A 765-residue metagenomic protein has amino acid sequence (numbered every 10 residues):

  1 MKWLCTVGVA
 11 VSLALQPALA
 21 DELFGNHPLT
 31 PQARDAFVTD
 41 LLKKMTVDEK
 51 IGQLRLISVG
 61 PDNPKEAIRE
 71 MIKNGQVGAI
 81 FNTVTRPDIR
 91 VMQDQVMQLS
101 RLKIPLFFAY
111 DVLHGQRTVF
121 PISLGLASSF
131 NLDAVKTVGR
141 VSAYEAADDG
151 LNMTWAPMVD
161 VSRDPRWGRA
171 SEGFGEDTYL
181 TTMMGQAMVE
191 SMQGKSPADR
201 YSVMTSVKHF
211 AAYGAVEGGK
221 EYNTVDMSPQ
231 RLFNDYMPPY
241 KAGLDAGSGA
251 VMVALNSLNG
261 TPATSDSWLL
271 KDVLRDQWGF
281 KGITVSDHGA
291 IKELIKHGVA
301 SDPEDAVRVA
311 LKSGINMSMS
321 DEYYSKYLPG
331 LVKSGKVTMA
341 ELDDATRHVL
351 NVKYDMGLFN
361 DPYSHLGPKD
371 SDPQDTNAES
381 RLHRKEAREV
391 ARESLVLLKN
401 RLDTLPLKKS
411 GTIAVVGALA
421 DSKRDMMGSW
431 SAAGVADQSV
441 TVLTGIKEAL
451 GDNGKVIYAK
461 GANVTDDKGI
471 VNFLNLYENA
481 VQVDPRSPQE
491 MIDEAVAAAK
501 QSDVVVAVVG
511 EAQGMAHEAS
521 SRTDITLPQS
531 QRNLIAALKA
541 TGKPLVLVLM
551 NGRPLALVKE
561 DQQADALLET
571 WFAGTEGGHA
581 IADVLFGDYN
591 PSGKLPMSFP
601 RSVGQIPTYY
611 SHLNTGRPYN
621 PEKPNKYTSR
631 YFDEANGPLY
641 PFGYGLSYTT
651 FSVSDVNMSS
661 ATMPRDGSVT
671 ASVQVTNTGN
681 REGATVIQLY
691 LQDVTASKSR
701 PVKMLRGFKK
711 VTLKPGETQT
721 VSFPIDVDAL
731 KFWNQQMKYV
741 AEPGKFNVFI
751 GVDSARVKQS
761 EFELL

Functional and structural regions predicted by a protein language model:
M1-L19: Gram-negative bacterial Sec-dependent N-terminal signal peptides
W3, A755-K758: Short glycine/proline-enriched turn or capping motifs at secondary-structure junctions
A20-N734, V740-S754, E761-L765: Glycoside hydrolase catalytic-domain context in secreted enzymes
